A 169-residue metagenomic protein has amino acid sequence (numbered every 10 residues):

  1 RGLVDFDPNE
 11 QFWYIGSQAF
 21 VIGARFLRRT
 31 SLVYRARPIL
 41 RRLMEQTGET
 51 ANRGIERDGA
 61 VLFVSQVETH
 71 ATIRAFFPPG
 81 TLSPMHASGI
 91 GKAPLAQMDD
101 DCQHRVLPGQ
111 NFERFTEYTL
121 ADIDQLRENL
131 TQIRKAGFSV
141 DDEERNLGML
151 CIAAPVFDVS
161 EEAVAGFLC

Functional and structural regions predicted by a protein language model:
G2-N9, Y14: Beta-hairpin "wing" of winged helix-turn-helix
V4-F6, R53-G54, V156: A structural signal for short hydrophobic beta-strand segments in well-ordered beta-sheet cores
N9-Q11, E56, T119, R145: Proline- and acidic/polar-enriched loop/turn elements at helix boundaries
Q11-G109: Amphipathic alpha-helical effector-binding/dimerization core of metabolite-sensing transcriptional regulators
R25-R28, E113-T119: Short histidine-centered catalytic/ligand-binding loop motif
D101-V106, E113-R114, A136, V140: Short, structured loop/turn "capping" segments at alpha-beta junctions
T119-C169: Extended hydrophobic
